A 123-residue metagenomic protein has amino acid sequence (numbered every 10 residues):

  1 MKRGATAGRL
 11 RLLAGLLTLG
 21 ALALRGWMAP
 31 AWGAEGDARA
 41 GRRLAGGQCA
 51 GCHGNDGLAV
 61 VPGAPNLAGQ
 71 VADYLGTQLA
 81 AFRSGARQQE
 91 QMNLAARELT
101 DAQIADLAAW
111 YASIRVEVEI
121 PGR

Functional and structural regions predicted by a protein language model:
K2-L17, L24: Bacterial N-terminal signal peptides that target proteins for export
A21-P30: C-terminal segment of classical bacterial N-terminal signal peptides
A34-D56, A68-Q70, E119-R123: Sequence/structural segment immediately N-terminal to covalent heme-attachment motifs in c-type and related
D37, A45, V71, Q78 (+2 more regions): Stable alpha-helical elements in mature extracytoplasmic
R43-N55, P65-N66, T77-A80, L94 (+1 more regions): C-type cytochrome heme c attachment motif
G57-R87: N-terminal, post-signal-peptide region of Sec/Tat-exported proteins
V61, Q91-M92, E119-P121: Short, hydrophobic secondary-structure boundary micro-motifs
R87, R97-R123: C-terminal capping alpha-helices of c-type cytochrome domains
